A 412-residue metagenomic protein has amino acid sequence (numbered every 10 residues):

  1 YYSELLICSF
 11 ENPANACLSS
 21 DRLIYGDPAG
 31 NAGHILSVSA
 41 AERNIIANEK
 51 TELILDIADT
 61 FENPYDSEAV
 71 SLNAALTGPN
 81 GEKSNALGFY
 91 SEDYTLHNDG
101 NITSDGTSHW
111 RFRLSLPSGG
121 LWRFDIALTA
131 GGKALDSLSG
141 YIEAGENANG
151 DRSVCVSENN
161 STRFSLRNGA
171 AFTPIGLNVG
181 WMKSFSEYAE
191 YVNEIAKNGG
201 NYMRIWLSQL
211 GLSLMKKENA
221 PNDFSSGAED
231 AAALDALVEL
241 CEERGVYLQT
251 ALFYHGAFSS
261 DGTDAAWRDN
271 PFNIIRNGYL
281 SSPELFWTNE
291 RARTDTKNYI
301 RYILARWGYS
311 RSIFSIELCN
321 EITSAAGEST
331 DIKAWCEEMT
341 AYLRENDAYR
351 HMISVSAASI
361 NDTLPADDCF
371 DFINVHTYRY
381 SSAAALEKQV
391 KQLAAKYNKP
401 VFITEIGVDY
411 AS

Functional and structural regions predicted by a protein language model:
Y1-R22: Extracellular beta-strand ligand-recognition surfaces/modules
E11-A14, G78-N80, A130-G132: Solvent-exposed strand-loop boundary residues in beta-sheet-rich modules
S19-P28, K133-G150: Short beta-strand elements
P28-R43: Short, compositionally biased P/S/T/A/G/V-rich stretches that sit at domain boundaries
A47, T51, F61-L72, A86-A144: Ligand-binding face of N-terminal immunoglobulin V-set domains in extracellular IgSF glycoproteins
S71, T129-K133, G145-E387, K396: Active-site mouth of glycoside hydrolases
A75-E82, D93: Change "in extracellular beta-sheet-rich domains … of secreted and cell-surface proteins" to "in beta-sheet-rich domains
V355-S356, F402-E405: Active-site neighborhood of phospho(di)ester-bond hydrolases with catalytic His/Asp-centered motifs
